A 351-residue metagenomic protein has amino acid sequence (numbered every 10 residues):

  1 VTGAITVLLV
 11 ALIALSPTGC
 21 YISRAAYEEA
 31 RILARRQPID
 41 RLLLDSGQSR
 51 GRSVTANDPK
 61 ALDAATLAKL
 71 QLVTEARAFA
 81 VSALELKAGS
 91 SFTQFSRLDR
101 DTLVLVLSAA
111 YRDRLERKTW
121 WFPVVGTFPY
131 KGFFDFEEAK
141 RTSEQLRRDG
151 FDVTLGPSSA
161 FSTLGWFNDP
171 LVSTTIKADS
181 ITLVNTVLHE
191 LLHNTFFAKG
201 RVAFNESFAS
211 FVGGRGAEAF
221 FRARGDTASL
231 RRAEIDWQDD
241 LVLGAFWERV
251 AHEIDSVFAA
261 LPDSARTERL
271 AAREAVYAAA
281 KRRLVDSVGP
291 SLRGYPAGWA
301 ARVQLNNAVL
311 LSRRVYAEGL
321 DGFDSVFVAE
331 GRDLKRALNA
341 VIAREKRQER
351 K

Functional and structural regions predicted by a protein language model:
T2-L98, R293-G294, A317-K351: N-terminal low-structure segments adjacent to metalloprotease catalytic domains across cellular compartments
I13, R114-L115, H189, S291-P296: Short hydrophobic/aromatic-rich motifs at helix boundaries and adjacent loops
C20-L43, G47, I181, S210-K281: Metalloprotease/metallohydrolase-associated module, dominated by Zn2+-dependent proteases
I39-G51, T55-T66, V124-F136, R141-S143 (+7 more regions): Second-shell loop/turn segments in exported
A61, A65-A68, L72-E75, R141 (+11 more regions): Extracytoplasmic/secreted proteins, especially bacterial periplasmic and envelope-associated proteins
E75-D240: Acidic/His-rich structured neighborhood in mature extracellular/periplasmic domains
G244-K351: Pan-zinc metallopeptidase signature
